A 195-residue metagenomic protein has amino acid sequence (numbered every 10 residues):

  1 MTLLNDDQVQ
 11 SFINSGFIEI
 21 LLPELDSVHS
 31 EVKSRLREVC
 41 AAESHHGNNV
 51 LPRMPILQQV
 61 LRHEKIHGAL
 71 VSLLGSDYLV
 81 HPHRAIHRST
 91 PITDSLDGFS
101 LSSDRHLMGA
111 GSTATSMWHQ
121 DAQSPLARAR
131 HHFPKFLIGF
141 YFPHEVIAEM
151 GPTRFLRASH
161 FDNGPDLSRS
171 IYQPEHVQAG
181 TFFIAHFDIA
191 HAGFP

Functional and structural regions predicted by a protein language model:
L4-S15, E24-T181, I189-P195: Non-heme Fe(II) oxygenase catalytic core, chiefly the N-lobe of the double-stranded beta-helix
